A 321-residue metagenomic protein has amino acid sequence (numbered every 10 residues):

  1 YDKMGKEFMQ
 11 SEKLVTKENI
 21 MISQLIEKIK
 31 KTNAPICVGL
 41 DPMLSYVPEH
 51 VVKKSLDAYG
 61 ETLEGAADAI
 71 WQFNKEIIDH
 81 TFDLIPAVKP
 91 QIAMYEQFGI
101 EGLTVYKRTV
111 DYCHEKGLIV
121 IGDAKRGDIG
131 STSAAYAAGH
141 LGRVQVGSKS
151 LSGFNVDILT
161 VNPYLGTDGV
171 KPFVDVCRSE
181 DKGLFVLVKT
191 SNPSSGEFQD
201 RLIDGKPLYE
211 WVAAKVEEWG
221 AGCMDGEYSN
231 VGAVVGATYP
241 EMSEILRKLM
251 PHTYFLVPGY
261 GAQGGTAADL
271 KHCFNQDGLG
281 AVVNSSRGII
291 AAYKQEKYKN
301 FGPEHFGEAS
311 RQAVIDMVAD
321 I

Functional and structural regions predicted by a protein language model:
I20-H80: N-terminal glycine-rich anion-binding loop in soluble enzyme alpha/beta folds
V38, V88, D123, L159 (+2 more regions): Conserved, mostly hydrophobic/aromatic
A66, P90-G102: Glycine-rich, proline-tolerant flexible connector loops at the mouths of alpha/beta enzymes
I78-L84, E115, V174-S179, R247 (+1 more regions): Acidic (Asp/Glu)-rich catalytic clusters
I85, N155-V156, R178-L184, E227 (+2 more regions): Glycine-enriched alpha-helix->loop->beta-strand junction motifs that scaffold or abut catalytic
D128-V231: Conserved anion-binding
A237-N284, G288-A292: A C-terminal functional module that forms or caps the active site or interfaces directly with catalytic machinery
L270, A291-I321: C-terminal helical cap(s) of enzyme catalytic domains, especially alpha/beta-barrels
